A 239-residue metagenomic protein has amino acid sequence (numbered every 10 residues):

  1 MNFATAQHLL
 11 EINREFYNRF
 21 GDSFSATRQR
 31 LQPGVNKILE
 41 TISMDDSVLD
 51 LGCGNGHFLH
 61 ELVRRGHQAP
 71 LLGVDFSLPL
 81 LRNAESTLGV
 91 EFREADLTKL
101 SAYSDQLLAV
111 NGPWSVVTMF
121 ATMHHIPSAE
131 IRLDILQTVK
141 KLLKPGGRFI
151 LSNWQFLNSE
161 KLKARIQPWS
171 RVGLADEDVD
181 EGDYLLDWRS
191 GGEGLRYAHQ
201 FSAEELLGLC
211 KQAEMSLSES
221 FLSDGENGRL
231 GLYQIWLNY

Functional and structural regions predicted by a protein language model:
M1-L49, G54-L107, E130, I150-Y239: Class I (Rossmann-like) S-adenosyl-L-methionine-dependent methyltransferase catalytic domain, capturing the SAM-binding
D45, P113-W114: Local beta-strand N-terminus motif with an aromatic residue
T118: A conserved beta-strand element that flanks and buttresses the S-adenosyl-L-methionine
A121-H125: Short catalytic micro-motifs in class I SAM-dependent methyltransferases
L133-P145: A short glycine-rich, Lys/Arg-flanked "PGG" loop and its adjoining helix->strand segment in the class I
